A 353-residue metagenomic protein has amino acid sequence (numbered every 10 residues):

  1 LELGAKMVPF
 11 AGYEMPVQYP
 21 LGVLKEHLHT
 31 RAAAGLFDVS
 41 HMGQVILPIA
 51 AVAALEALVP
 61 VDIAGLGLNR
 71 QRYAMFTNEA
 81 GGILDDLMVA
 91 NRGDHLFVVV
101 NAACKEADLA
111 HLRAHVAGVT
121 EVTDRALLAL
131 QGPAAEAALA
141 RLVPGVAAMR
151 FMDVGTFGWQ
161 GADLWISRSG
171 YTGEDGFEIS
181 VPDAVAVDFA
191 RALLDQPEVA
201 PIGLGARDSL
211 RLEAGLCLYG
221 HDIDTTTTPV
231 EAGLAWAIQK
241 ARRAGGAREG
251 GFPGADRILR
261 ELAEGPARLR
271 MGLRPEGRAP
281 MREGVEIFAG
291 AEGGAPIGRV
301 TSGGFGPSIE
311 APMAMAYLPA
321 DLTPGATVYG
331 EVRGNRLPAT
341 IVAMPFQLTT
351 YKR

Functional and structural regions predicted by a protein language model:
L1-A11, M15-V17, N91-R353: Conserved, structured C-terminal
L1-A74, G82: Acidic, proline/glycine-enriched N-terminal capping motif
V23-A32, F76-D86, A114-H115, G158-I166 (+1 more regions): Short amphipathic beta-strand starts and helix->beta connectors
D38, D86, E178: Acidic active-site catalytic centers that drive phospho-/nucleotidyl reactions and related ester hydrolyses
I49-I83, A134-A162: Internal amphipathic helical hairpin motif
D62-A114: Well-ordered mid-protein domain cores that form the structural environment of catalytic cofactors
